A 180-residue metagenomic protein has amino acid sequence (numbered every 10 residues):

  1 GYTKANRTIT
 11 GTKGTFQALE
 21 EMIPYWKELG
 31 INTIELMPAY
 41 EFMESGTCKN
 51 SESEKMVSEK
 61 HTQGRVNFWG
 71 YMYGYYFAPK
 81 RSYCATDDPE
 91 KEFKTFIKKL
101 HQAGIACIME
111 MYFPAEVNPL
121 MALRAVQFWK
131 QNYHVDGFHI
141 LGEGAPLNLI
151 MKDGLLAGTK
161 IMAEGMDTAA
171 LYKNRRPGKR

Functional and structural regions predicted by a protein language model:
G1-M37, E41, N67-G70, Y75: An acidic-aromatic substrate-binding cleft motif
K4-G14, G46-Q102, F113-V135: Aromatic- and acidic-residue-enriched carbohydrate-binding clefts of CAZyme catalytic domains
Q17-P24, K91-K94, L123-R124, G144-N148: A structural signal for well-ordered alpha-helical segments within the folded catalytic domains of diverse enzymes
P24-K27, K94-A103, N148-L155: Surface-exposed amphipathic alpha-helices with a cationic face
G30-N32, H101-I105, E110, H134-G137 (+1 more regions): Short, well-ordered coil/turn segments that N-cap beta-strands
I34, M43-C48, K80, C107: Internal metal/ion-chelating core segments
E35-E44, M111-E116, L141-P146, G165-T168: Short, solvent-exposed turn/loop segments enriched in Gly/Ser/Thr/Pro and often Arg
Y71, A125-Q127, Q131-R180: Active-site-proximal helices and loops of the catalytic beta/alpha 8
